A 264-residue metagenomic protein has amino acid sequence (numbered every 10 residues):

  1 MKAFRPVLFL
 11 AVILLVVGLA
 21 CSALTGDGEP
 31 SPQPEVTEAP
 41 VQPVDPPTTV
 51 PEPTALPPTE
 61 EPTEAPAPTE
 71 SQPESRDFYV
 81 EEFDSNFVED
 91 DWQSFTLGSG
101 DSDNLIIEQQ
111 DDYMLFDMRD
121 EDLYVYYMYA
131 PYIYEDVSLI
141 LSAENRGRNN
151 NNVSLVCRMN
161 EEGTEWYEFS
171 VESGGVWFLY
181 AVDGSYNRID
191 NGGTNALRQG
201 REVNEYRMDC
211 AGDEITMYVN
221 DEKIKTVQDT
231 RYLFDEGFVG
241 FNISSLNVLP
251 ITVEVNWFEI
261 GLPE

Functional and structural regions predicted by a protein language model:
V12, L19-R76: Ser/Thr-rich, Proline-interspersed low-complexity disordered segments
A65-L97: Extracellular carbohydrate-recognition regions
F87-L123: Extracellular glycan-recognition surfaces and repeat-rich motifs
M118-V182: Secretory/extracellular carbohydrate-interaction modules and structurally similar beta-sandwich "look-alikes"
D183-E205: Short, aromatic/His-centered strand-loop micro-motif at the edge of beta-sheets
E202-T216: Localized edge beta-strand/strand-to-loop motifs within extracellular or lumenal beta-rich domains
Y218-K223: Short strand-turn-strand beta-turns centered on an Asx-Gly dipeptide
V227-W257: Flexible glycan-contacting loops in extracellular carbohydrate-active proteins
